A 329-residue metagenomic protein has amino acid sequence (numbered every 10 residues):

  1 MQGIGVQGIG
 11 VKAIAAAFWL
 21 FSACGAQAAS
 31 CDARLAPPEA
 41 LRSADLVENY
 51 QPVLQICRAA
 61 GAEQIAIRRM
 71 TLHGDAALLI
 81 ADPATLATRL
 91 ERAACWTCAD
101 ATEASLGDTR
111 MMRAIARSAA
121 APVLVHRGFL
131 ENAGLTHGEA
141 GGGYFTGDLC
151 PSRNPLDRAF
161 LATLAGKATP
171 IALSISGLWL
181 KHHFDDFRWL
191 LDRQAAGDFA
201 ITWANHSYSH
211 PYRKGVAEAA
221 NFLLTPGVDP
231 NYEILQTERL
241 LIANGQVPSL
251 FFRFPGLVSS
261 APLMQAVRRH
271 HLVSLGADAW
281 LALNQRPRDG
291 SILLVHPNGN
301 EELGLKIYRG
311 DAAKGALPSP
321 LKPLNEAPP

Functional and structural regions predicted by a protein language model:
G3-A13: Small-residue-biased low-complexity repeat regions
A17-F145, L156-D157, A162-A172, L180-D185 (+1 more regions): Terminal accessory/targeting
G147-P151, S207: Active-site metal-binding loops of divalent metal-dependent hydrolases
S152-R153, S176: Phosphate/oxyanion-binding active-site loops and adjacent basic polyanion-contact surfaces
R153-N154, P230: A conditional alpha-helix N-cap/helix-loop micro-motif detector
A165-L293: Metal-dependent polysaccharide deacetylase catalytic core of the NodB/CE4 family, i.e., the active-site-bearing domain
